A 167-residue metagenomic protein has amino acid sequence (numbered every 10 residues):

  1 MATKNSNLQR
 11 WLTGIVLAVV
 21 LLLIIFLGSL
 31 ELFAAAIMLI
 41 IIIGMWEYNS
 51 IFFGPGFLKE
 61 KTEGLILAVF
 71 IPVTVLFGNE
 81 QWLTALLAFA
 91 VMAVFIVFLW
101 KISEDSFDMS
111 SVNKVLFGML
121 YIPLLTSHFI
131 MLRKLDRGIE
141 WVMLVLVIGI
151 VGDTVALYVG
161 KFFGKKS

Functional and structural regions predicted by a protein language model:
A2-S167: Membrane-embedded alpha-helical bundles of polytopic integral membrane proteins
